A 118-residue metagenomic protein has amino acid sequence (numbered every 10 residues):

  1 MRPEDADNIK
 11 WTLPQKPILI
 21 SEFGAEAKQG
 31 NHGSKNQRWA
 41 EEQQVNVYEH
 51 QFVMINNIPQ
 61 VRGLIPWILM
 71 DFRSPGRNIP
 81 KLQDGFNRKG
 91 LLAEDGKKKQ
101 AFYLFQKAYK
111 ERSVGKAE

Functional and structural regions predicted by a protein language model:
R2-E118: Substrate-binding clefts and catalytic carboxylate motifs of secreted carbohydrate-active enzymes
